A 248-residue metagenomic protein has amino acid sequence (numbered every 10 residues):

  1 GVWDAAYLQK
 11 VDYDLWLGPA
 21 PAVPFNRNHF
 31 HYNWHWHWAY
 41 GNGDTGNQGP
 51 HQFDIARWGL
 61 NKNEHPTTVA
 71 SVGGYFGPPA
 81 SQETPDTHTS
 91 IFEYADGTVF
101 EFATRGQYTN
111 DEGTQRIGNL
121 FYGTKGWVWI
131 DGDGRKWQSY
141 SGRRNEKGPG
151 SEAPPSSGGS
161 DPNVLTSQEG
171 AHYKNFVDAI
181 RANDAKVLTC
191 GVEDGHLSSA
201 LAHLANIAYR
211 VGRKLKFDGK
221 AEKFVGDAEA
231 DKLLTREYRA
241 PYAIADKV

Functional and structural regions predicted by a protein language model:
G1-V248: Contiguous beta-strand/loop segments that form the cofactor/metal-binding neighborhood of enzyme cores
